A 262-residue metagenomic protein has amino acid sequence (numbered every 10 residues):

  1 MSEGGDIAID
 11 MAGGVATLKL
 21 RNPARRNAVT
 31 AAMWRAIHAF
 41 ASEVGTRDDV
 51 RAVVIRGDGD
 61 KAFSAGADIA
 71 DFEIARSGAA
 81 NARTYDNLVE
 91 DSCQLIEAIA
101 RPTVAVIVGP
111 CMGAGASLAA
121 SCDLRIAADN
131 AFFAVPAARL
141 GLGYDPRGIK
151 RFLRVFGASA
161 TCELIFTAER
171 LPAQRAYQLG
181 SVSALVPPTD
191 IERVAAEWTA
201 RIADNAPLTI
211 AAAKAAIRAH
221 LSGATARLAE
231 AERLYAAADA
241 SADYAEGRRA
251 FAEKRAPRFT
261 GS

Functional and structural regions predicted by a protein language model:
M1-A16, D48, D60, A168-Q174 (+2 more regions): C-terminal alpha-helix plus adjacent terminal tail
M1-R56, Q94: Conserved CoA-thioester-binding segment of acyl-CoA-metabolizing enzymes
L18, N22, I37, I55 (+5 more regions): Terminal peptide-recognition signature
M33-A36, Y85-L88, A231: Hydrophobic alpha-helical membrane-association signature
G57-L95, G141: Glycine- (often His-adjacent) and acidic-residue-rich active-site loop that binds/positions the CoA thioester
D60-S64, M112-G113, A134, I217: Short, active-site-adjacent cap segments at secondary-structure transitions
Q94-P207, S241, A245-R249, R255: Crotonase-fold acyl-CoA enzyme core
